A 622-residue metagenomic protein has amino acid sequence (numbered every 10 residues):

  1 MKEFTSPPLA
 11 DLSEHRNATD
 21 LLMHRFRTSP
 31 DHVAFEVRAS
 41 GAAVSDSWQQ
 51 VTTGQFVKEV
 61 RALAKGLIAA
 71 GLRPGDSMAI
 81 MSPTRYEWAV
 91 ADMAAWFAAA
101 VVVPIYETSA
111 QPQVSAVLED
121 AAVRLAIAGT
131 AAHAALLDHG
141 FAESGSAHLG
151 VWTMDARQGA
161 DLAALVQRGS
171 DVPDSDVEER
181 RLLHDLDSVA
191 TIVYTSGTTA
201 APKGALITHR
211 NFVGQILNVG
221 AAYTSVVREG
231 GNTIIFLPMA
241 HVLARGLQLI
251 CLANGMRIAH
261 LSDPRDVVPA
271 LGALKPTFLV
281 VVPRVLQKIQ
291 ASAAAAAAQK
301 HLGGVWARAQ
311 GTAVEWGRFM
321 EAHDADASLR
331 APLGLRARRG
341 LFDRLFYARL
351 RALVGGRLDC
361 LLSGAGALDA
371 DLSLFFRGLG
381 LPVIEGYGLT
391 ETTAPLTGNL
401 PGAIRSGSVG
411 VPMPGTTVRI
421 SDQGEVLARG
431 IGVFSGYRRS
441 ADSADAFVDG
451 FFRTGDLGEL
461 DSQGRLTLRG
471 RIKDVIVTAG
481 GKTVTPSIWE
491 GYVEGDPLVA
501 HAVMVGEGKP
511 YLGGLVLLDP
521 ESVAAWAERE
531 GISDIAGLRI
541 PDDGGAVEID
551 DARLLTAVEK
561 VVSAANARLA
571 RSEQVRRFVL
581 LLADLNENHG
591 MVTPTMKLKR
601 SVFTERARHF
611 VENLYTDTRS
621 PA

Functional and structural regions predicted by a protein language model:
P30-V33, S170-Y194, A201, V226-N232: Conserved pre-ATP/AMP-binding loop-to-beta segment of ANL
D31-R85, A89-M93, A110-S115, H209: Conserved AMP-binding/adenylate-forming core of the ANL superfamily
A39-S45, A132-L186, A293-Y347: ANL superfamily adenylate-forming
Q50-G54, A190-I216: Conserved AMP-binding A3 loop
A69-A70, F97-R168, A557: Structural core segment of the AMP-binding/adenylate-forming
D76, D92, E107-H139, Q215-I234 (+2 more regions): Conserved ATP-dependent adenylate/AMP-binding module captured primarily in the ANL superfamily
V213-N232, M239-Y347, R357: Conserved AMP-binding/adenylation subdomain of ANL enzymes
P412-T478, G495: Conserved ATP-binding/catalytic segment of the ANL
